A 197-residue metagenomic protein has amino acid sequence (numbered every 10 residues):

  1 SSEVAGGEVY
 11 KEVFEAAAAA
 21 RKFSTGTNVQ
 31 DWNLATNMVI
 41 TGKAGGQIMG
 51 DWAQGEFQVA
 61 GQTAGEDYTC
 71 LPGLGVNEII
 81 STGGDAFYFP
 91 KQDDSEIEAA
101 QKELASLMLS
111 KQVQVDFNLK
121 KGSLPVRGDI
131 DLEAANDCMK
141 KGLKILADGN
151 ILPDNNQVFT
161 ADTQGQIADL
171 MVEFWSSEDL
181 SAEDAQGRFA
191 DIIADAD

Functional and structural regions predicted by a protein language model:
S1, S81-K91, G142-L143, T163-E173: Periplasmic solute-binding protein
S1-E12, V59-Q62, P72-I79, D129-E133 (+1 more regions): Short, solvent-exposed loop/beta-turn-alpha elements that line the ligand-binding surface or hinge of extracytoplasmic
S1-V29: Glycine-centered hinge/linker elements that transmit conformational signals in sensory and ligand-binding systems
A19, I145-D197: Conserved C-terminal helix/tail region of periplasmic/extracytoplasmic solute-binding proteins
A20, A60-G122: Extracytoplasmic/periplasmic substrate-recognition and gating elements
G26-I40: Short helix-initiation/N-cap motifs at beta->coil->alpha
W32, M49-F57, G83-D85: Beta->alpha turn/N-cap motifs
T41-G50: Alpha-to-beta junction loops
